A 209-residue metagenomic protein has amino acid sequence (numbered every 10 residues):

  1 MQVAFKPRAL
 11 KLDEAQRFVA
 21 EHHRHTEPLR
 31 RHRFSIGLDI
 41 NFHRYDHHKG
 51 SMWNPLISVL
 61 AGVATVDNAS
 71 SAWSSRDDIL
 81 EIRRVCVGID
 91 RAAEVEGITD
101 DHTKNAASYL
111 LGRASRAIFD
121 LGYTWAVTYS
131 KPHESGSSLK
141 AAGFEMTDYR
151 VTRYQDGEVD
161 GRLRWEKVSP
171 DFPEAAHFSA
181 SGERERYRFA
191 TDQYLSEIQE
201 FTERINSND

Functional and structural regions predicted by a protein language model:
M1, D171-A175, E197-D209: Short intrinsically disordered terminal tails
M1-R33, A190, E197-E200: Short amphipathic alpha-helix that is part of the acyltransferase structural core
A9, L60-G161, E166-P170: Acyl-donor binding region in acyl/amide transferases
V19, H32-A64: Conserved beta-hairpin
R24-H25, H43, S71: Short beta-turn/strand-loop junction motif enriched in small, turn-promoting residues
H43-H48, A93, E174-A175: Short, surface-exposed beta-strand/loop "edge" segments at domain boundaries and coil↔beta transitions
Y154-S196: C-terminal "cap" of GNAT-fold acetyltransferases
